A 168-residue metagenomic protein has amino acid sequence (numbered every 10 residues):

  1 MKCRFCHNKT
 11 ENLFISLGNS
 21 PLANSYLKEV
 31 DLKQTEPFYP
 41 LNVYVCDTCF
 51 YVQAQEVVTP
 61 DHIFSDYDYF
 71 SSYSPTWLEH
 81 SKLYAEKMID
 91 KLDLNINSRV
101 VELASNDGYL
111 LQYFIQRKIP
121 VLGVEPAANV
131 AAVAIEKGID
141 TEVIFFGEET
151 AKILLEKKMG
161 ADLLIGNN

Functional and structural regions predicted by a protein language model:
M1-T76: N-terminal juxtadomain amphipathic helix that follows a signal peptide/anchor or precedes a small N-terminal auxiliary
I96-N106: Conserved class I S-adenosyl-L-methionine
D107-I119: Conserved SAM-binding loop of SAM-dependent methyltransferases across substrates and taxa, primarily the Class I
P120-E125: Conserved SAM-binding motif I beta-strand of class I
A127-N129: Conserved SAM/SAH-binding beta-strand->alpha-helix loop
G138-A151: Conserved SAM-binding strand-loop segment of SAM-dependent methyltransferases
E149-M159: Short amphipathic alpha-helix with an adjacent loop that forms part of the alpha/beta core around
L164-I165: A conserved beta-strand element that flanks and buttresses the S-adenosyl-L-methionine
